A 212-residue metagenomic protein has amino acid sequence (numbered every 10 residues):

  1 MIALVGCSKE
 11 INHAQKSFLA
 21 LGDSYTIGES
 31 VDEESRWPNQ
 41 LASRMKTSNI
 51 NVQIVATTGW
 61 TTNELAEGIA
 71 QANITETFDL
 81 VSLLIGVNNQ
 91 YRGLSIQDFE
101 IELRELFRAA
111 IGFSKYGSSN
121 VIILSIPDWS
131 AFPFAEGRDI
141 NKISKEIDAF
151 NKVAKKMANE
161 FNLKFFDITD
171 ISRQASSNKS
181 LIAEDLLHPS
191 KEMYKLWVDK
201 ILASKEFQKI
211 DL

Functional and structural regions predicted by a protein language model:
I2, C7-T58, G68-T77: Serine-esterase "nucleophile elbow" of acetyl-processing enzymes
Y25, G59-T61, D128, S172: Residue-level detector of flexible, active-site-proximal loop/helix-junction positions within diverse enzyme catalytic
E29-D32, Q53-T62, Q97, R138 (+1 more regions): Acidic/histidine-rich helix-loop elements that form or flank divalent-metal/phosphate-binding sites at the catalytic
E67-L212: Alpha-helical cap/lid subdomain in secreted, periplasmic, or secretory-pathway luminal O-acyl-processing enzymes
